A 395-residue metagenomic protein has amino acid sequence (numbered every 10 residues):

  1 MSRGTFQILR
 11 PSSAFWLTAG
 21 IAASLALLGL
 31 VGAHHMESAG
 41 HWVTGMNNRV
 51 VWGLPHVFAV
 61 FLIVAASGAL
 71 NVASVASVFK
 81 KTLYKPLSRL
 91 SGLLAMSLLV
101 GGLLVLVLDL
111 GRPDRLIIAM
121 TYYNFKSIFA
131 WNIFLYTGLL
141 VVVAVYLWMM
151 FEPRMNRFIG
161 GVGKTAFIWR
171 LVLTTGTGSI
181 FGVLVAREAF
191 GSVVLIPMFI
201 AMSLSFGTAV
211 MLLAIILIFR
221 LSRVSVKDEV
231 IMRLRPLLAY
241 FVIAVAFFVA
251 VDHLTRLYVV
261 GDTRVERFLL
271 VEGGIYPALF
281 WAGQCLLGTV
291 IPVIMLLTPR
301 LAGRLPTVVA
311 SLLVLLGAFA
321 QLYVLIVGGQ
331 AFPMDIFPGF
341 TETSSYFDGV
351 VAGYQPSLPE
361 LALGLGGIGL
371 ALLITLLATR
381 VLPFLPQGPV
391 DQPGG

Functional and structural regions predicted by a protein language model:
M1-G29, H41-M46, Y122-Y123, P333-G395: Extramembrane terminal tails and long inter-domain/linker segments of multi-pass membrane proteins
G4-L9, S13-F15, G20-L27, K81-L83 (+7 more regions): Long, contiguous internal "core" modules enriched in hydrophobic/ aromatic residues
G20-H41, L104-L110, T174-F181: Alpha-helical transmembrane segments of multi-pass membrane proteins
G32-R49, V75-K81, L217: Membrane-interface helix-loop junction between the first two transmembrane segments
H35-E37, H56-A59, A130, L195-F199 (+3 more regions): Membrane-interface transmembrane-helix boundary segments in multi-pass integral membrane proteins
V50-I117, W131, L135: Membrane helical hairpin/interfacial module
L99-I117, T175-F181, F319-P333, G394-G395: Hydrophobic alpha-helical transmembrane segments of integral membrane proteins
I291-A362: C-terminal hydrophobic structural anchor segments that stabilize assembly/packing rather than catalytic chemistry
